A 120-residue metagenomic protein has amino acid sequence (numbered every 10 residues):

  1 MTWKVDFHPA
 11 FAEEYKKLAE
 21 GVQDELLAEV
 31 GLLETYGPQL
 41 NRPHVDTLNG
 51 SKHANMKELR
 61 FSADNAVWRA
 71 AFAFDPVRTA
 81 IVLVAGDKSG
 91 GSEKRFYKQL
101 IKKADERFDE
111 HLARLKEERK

Functional and structural regions predicted by a protein language model:
M1-V67, P76-A80, D87-K120: Basic, Lys/Arg-enriched alpha-helical interface segments
